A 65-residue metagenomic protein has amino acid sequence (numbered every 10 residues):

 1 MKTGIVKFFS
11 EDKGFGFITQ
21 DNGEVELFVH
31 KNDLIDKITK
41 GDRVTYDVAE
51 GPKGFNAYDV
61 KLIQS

Functional and structural regions predicted by a protein language model:
M1-F9: Structural detector for short beta-strands of small beta-barrel domains
T3, E26-F28, R43: Well-ordered beta-strand positions in beta-sheet-rich domains
F8, Q20, D33, D59-L62: A residue-level detector for short acidic-glycine micro-motifs
K13-I18: Short aromatic-glycine-enriched beta-strand elements
E24-D36: Beta-strand/loop nucleic-acid-binding surfaces
L34-T45: Short nucleic-acid-contacting surface segments enriched for D/E, G, S/T with interspersed K/R
A49-S65: OB-fold/S1-family single-stranded nucleic acid-binding modules
